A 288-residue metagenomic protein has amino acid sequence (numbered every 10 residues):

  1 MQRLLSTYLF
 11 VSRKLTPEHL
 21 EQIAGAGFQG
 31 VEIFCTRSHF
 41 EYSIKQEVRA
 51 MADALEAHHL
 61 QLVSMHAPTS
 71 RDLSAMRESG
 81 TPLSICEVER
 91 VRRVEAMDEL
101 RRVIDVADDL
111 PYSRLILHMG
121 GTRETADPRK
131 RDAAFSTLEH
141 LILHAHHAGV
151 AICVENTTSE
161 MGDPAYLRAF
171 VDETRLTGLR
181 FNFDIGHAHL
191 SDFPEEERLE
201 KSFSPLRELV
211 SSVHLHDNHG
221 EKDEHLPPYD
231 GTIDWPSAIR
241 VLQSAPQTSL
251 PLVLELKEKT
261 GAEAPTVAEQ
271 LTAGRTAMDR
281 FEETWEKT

Functional and structural regions predicted by a protein language model:
M1-R102, D108, R180, E208 (+1 more regions): N-terminal pre-domain/capping segments
M1-R3, R13-A24, P164-T288: Histidine-acidic metal/acid-base catalytic patches
R3-T7, V31-I33, L62-A67, L115-L117 (+4 more regions): Hydrophobic faces of well-ordered beta-strands that scaffold small-molecule active sites in alpha/beta enzyme cores
L9-V11, C35-R37, P68-R71, G121-R123 (+4 more regions): Active-site-proximal loop/turn and secondary-structure-junction residues that shape catalytic pockets, frequently
P17, S74-F181: Active-site acidic/histidine proton-transfer and metal-coordination neighborhood in alpha/beta enzyme cores
F28, A107, Y112, V210 (+1 more regions): A structural motif
E41-I44, V48, C86-R93, E124-R131 (+4 more regions): Flexible, glycine- and charge-enriched loops at secondary-structure boundaries
R49-A67, F135-H147, E173-T174, W235-R240: Alpha-helix-loop-beta-strand connector modules within alpha/beta enzyme cores
